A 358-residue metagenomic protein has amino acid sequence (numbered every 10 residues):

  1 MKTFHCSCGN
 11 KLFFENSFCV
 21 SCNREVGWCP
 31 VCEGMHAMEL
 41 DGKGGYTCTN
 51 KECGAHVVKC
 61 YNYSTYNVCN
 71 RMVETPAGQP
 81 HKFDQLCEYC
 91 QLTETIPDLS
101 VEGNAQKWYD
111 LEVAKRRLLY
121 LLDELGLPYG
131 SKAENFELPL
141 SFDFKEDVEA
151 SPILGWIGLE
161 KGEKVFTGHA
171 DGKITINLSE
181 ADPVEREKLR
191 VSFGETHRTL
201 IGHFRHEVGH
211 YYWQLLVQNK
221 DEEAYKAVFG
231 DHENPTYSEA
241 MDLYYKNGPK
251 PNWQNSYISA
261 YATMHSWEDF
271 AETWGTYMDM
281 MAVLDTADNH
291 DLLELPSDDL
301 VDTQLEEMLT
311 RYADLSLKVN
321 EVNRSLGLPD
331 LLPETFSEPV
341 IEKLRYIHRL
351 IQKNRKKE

Functional and structural regions predicted by a protein language model:
M1-F4, E15, E25-W28, G44 (+3 more regions): Short metal-coordination and nucleic-acid-contact micro-motifs, chiefly zinc-binding Cys/His arrays
H5-N10, S21, V31, N50 (+3 more regions): Short, cysteine/histidine-rich loop/knuckle motifs that typically chelate Zn2+
N10-F13, V26, H36, S64-N67 (+3 more regions): Cys/His-rich microdomains that often coordinate metals
C19, G194, R198-N219, A271: Active-site recognition of the HExxH zinc-binding catalytic motif
N23-M38, Y89-L99: Short Cys/His-rich micro-motifs in 6-15 aa windows
D98, Q106, D110-P183: Auxiliary, metal-adjacent structural segments of Zn-dependent hydrolase domains
Y211-E268, W274-V283: Post-HExxH zinc-binding segment in Zn-dependent metallohydrolases
A262-E358: Pan-zinc metallopeptidase signature
